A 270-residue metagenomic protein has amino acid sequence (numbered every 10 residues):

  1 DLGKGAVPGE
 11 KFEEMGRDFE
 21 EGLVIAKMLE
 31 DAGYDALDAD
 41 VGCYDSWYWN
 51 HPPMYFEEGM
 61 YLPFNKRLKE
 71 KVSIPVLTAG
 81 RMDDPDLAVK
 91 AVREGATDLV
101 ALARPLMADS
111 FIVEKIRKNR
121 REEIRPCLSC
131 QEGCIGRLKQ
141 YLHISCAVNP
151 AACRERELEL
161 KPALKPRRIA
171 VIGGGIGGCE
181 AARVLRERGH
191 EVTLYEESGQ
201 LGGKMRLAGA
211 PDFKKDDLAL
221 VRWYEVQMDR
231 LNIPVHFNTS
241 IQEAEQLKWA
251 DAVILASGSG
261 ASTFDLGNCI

Functional and structural regions predicted by a protein language model:
D1-I172, I176-V192, Q200, G260-D265 (+1 more regions): Flavin-dependent oxidoreductase catalytic cores
R93, Q227, E245-Q246: Structural alpha-helical scaffold elements that stabilize or flank donor/cofactor-binding regions in carbohydrate
A96, K248-W249: Alpha-helix C-terminal capping/helix-to-coil transition sites in glycosyltransferase folds
V171-N238, S262-F264: Beta1-alpha1 glycine-rich phosphate/pyrophosphate-binding loop at the start of Rossmann-like nucleotide-binding domains
H236-K248: A conserved short coil-to-beta-strand element within the FAD-binding core of flavoproteins
A250-A252, A256-T263: Glycine-/small-residue-rich beta->alpha transition segments that form the dinucleotide
